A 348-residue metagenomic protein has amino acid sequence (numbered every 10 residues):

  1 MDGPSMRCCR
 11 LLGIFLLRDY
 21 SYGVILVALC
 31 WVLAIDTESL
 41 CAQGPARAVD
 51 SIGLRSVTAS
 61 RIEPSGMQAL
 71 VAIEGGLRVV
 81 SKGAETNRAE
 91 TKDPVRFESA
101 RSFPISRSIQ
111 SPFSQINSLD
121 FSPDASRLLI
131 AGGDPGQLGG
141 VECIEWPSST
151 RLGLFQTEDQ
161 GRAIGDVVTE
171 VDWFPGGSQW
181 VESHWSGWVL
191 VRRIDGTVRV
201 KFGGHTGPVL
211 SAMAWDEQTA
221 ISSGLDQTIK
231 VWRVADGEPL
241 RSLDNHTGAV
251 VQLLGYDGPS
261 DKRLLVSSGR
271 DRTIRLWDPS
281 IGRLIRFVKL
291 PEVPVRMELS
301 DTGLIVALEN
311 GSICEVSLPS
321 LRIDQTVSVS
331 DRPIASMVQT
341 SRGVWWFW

Functional and structural regions predicted by a protein language model:
M1-R18: N-terminal secretory signal peptides that target proteins for export/translocation
D2, D19, D36-E38, N87 (+1 more regions): Intrinsically disordered, low-complexity polyampholyte segments enriched for Lys and acidic residues
M6-R7, A28, S39, V141: Secreted/extracellular small peptides and ectodomain modules produced from precursors
L12, L29-W31, T219, L264: Generic alpha-helical structural signal
F15, Y20-Y22, F347: Aromatic (phenylalanine/tyrosine) cluster motif
F15-R18, V32, S222, S267: Short linear motifs centered on Gly/Pro in flexible linkers and helix caps
G23-D36: Bacterial N-terminal signal peptides
C41-W348: WD40-repeat beta-propeller superdomains and closely related acidic/aromatic-rich repeat-like regions
